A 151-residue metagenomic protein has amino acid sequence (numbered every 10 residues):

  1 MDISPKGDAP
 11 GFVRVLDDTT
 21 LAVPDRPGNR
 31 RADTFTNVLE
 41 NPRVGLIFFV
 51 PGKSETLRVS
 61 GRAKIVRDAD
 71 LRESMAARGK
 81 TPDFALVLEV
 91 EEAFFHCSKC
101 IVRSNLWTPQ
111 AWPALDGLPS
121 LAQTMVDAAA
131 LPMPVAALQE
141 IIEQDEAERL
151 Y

Functional and structural regions predicted by a protein language model:
M1-Y151: Binding-site signature for planar aromatic cofactors or substrates
